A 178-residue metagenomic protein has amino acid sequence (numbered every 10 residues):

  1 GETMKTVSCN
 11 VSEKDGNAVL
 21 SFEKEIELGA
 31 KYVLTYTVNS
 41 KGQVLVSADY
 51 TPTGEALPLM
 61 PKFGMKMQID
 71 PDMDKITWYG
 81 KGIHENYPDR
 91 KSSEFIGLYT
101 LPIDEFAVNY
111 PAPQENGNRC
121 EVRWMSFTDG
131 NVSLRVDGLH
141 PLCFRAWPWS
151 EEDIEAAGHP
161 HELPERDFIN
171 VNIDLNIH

Functional and structural regions predicted by a protein language model:
G1-H178: Beta-strand/loop-rich accessory regions of lumenal/periplasmic or secreted enzymes, predominantly carbohydrate-active
